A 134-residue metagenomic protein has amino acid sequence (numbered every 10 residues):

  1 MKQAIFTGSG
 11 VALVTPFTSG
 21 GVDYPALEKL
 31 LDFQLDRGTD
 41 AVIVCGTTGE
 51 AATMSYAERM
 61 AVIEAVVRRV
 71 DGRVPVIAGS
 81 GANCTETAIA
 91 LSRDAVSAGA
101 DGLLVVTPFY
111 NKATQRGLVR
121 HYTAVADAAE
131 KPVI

Functional and structural regions predicted by a protein language model:
K2-I134: Active-site beta->alpha loop and helix N-cap motifs at the rims of alpha/beta catalytic domains
